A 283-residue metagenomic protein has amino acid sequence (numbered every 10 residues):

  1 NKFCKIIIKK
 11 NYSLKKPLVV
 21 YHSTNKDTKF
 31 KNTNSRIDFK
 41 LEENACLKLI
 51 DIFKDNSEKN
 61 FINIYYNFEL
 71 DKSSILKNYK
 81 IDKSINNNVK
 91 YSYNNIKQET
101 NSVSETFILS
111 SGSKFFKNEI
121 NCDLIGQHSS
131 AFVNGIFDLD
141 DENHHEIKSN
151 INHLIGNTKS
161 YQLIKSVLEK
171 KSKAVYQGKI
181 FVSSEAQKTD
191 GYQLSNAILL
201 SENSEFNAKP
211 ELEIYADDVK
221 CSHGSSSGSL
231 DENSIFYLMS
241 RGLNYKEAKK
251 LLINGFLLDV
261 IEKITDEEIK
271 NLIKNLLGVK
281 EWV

Functional and structural regions predicted by a protein language model:
N1-F236, S240-L243, I264, E268-V283: Conserved beta-strand/loop scaffold segments within soluble protein domains that form the structured core and edges
S229-S234, L252-L258: Small/polar glycine-rich anion-binding or flexible loop at a beta-alpha turn
